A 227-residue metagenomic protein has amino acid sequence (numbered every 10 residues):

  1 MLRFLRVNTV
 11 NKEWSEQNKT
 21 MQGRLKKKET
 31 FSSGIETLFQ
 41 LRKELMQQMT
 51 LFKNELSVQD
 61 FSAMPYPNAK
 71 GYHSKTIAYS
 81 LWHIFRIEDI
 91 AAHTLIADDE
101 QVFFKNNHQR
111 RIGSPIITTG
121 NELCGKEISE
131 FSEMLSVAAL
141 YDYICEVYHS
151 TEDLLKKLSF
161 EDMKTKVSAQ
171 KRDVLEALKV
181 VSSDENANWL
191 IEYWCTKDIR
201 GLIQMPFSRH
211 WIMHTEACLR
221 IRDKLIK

Functional and structural regions predicted by a protein language model:
M1-K19, A63-L123, E152, K156 (+1 more regions): Short, contiguous alpha-helical
M1-L51: Terminal targeting/low-complexity segments that flank the catalytic cores of oxidoreductases
G34, L38-F52, I87, E133-S136 (+4 more regions): Alpha-helical packing segments of well-folded alpha/beta enzyme cores
K43-D60, S182-E185: Short, contiguous, well-structured surface segments enriched in hydrophobic/aromatic residues
G125-I128: Short, charge-rich amphipathic alpha-helices with coiled-coil/heptad character
F131-Y141, D162-V174: Acidic, Ser/Thr/Gly/Pro-rich intrinsically disordered interaction regions
